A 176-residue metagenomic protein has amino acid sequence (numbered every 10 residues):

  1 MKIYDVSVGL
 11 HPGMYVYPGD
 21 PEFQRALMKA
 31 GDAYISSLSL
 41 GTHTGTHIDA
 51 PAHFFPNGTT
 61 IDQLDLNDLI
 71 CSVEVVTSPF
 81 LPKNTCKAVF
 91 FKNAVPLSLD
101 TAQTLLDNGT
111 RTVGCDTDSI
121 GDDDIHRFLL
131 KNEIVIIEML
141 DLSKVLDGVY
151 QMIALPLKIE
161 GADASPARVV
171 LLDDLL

Functional and structural regions predicted by a protein language model:
M1-L176: Active-/binding-site microenvironments in catalytic and ligand-binding cores
